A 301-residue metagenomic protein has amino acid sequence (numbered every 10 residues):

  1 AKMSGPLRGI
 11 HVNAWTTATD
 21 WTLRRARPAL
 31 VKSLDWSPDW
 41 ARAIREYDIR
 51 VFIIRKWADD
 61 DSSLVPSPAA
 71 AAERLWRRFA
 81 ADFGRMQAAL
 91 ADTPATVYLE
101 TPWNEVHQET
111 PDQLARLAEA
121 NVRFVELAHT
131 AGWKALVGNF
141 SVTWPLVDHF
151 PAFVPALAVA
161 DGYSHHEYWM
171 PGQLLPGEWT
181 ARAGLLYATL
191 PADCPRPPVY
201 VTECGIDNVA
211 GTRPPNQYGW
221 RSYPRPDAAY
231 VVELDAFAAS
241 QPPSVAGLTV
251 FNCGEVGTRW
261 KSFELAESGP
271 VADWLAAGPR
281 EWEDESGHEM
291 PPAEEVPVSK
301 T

Functional and structural regions predicted by a protein language model:
A1-P38: Boundary/entry segment of secreted carbohydrate-active catalytic domains
S4-R8, A26-L30, D48-V51, P94-L99 (+4 more regions): Loop/turn elements at helix/coil->beta-strand transitions in domains of secreted/extracellular proteins
V12-R24, A71-A91, L146-F153, V231-A238: Short, acidic/polar
A18-T22, I44, T143-A158, W179-T189: Distinct, well-ordered alpha-helical segments
T22, D48-F52, G211-R225, Y230 (+1 more regions): Aromatic-rich peripheral "rim/lid" segments of glycoside hydrolase catalytic domains that contact and position glycan
S33-L34, R50-L64, Y98, D148-A183 (+2 more regions): Aromatic- and acid-rich polysaccharide-binding/catalytic face of secreted or lumenal carbohydrate-active enzymes
W36-P145, A158-D161, Y168-M170, P214 (+1 more regions): Substrate-binding cleft of extracellular glycoside hydrolase catalytic domains
H129-D148, P191-V209, S244-E255: Aromatic-lined carbohydrate-recognition surfaces of secreted/lumenal glycan-active proteins
